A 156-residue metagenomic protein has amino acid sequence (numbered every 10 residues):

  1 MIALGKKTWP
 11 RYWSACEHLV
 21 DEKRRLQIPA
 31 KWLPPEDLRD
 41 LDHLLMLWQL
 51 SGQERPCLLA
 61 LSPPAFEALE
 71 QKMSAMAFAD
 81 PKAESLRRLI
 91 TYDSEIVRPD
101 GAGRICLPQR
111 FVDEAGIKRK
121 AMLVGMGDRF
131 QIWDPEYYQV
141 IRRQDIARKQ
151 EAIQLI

Functional and structural regions predicted by a protein language model:
M1-R25, K31-A102, R110-I156: Flexible "stalk/tail and boundary" regions
